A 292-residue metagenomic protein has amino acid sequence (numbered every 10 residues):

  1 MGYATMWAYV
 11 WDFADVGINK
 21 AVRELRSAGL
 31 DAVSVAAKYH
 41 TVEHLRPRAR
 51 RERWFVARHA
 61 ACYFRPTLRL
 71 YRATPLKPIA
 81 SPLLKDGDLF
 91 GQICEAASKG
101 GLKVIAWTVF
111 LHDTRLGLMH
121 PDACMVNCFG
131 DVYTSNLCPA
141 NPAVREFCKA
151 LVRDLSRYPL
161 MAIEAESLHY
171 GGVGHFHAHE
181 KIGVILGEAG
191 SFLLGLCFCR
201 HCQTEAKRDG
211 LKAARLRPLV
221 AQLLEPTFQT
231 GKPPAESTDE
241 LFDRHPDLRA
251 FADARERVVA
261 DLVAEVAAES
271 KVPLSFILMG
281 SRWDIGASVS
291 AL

Functional and structural regions predicted by a protein language model:
A4-F13, L68-G87, D131-E146, P246-V258: The substrate-binding groove and active-site-proximal loops of carbohydrate-active enzymes, especially glycoside
A4-Y9, G87, I105-Y158, L196-R200: Active-site-adjacent "subsite" loops/lids of carbohydrate-active enzymes
T5-W7, W11, L102-D113, E164-L168 (+2 more regions): Aromatic-lined carbohydrate-recognition surfaces of secreted/lumenal glycan-active proteins
W7-N19, V35-R46, P82-G87, T114 (+2 more regions): Acidic-and-aromatic substrate-binding clefts and catalytic sites of carbohydrate-active enzymes
D12-S27, P142-L155, R282-L292: Short, acidic/polar
A28, D86-V104, D154-A162, D261-S275: A structural motif corresponding to the C-terminal end of an alpha-helix and its immediate exit/capping segment
A32-A60, K85-G130, A162-G171: Glycine-rich, aromatic-flanked loop segments that form ligand/cofactor-binding clefts across common enzyme folds
N127-Y133, L137-A140, C148-H177, T230-R249: Active-site groove signature of glycoside hydrolases
